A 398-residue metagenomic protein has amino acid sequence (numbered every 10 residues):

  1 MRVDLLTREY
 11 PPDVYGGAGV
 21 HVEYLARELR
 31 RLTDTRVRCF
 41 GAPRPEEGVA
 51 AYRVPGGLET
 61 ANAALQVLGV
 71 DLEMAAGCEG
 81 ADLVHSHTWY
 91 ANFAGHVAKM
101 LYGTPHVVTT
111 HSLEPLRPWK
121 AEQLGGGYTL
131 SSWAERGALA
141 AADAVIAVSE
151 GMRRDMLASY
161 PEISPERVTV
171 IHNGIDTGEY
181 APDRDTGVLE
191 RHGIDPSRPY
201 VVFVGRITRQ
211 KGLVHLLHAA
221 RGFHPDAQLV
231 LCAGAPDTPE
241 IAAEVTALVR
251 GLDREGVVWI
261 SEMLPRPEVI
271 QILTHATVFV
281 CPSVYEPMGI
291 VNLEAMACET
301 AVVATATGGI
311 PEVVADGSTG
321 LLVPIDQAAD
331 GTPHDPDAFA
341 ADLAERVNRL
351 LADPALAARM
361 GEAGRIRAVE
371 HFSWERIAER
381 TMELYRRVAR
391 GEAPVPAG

Functional and structural regions predicted by a protein language model:
V20, P199, F203-G222, A243: A conserved mid-protein helix/loop that constitutes part of the nucleotide-sugar donor-binding site
A42-P43, I175, Q228-T246: Glycosyltransferase donor-sugar binding loop
S86-A91, T110: Short His-centered aromatic/hydrophobic patch
T104-P105, P115-G137, R154: Nucleotide-sugar donor phosphate/pyrophosphate-binding loop at the beta->alpha transition of glycosyltransferases
G151, G174: Carbohydrate-associated surface elements
A242-P267: Nucleotide-activated donor-binding/catalytic signature segment of Leloir-type glycosyltransferases, i.e., the conserved
V284: Aromatic "clamp/platform" in nucleotide-sugar-dependent glycosyltransferases that forms part of the donor/acceptor
A301-A304, V314: Short hydrophobic beta-strand element within catalytic cores of glycosyltransferases and related nucleotide-activated
